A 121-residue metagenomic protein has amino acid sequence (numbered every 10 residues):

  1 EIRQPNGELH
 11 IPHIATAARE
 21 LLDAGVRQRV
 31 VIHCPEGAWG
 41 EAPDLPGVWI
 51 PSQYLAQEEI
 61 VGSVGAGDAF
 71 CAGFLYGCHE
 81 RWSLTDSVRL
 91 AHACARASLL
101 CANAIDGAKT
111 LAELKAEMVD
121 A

Functional and structural regions predicted by a protein language model:
I2-A121: Conserved phosphate-binding/catalytic region of the ribokinase-like
